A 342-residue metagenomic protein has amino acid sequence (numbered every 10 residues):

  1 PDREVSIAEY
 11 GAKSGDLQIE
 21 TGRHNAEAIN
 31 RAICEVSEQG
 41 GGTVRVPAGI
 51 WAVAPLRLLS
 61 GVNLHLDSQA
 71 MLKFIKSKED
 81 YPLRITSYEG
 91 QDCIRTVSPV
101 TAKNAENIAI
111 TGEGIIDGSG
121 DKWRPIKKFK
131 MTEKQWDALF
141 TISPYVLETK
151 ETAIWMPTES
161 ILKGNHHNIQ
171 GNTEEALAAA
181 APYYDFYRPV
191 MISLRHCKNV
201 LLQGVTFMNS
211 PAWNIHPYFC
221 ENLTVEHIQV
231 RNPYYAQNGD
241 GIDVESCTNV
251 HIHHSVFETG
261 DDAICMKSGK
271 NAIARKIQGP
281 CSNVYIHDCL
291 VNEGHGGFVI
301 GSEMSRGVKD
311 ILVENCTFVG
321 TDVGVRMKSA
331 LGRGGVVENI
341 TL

Functional and structural regions predicted by a protein language model:
P1-L342: Extracellular/periplasmic carbohydrate-active domains that bind, remodel, or depolymerize complex polysaccharides
